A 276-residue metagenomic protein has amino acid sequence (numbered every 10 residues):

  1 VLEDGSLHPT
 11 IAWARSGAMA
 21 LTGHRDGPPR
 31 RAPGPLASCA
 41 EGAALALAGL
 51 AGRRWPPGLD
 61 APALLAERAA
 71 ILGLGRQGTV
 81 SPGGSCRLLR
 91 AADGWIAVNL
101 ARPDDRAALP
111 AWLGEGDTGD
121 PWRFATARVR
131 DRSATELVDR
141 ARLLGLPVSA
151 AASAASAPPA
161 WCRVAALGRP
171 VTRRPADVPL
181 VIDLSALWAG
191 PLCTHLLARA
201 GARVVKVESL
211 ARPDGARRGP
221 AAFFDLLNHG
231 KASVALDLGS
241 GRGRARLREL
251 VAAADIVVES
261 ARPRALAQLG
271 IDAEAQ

Functional and structural regions predicted by a protein language model:
V1-G215, R248-I256, A273-Q276: Acyl-CoA thioester-binding alpha/beta core of soluble enzymes
S81, S133-A134, A189, G219 (+3 more regions): Residue-level preference for nonpolar/small residues embedded in alpha-helices
G83, D105, A221-F224, N228 (+1 more regions): Aromatic-residue hotspot detector
A198-L238: PLP-dependent aminotransferase-like
L227-A275: A structured beta-alpha segment of the ubiquitous adenosine-cofactor-binding alpha/beta core
